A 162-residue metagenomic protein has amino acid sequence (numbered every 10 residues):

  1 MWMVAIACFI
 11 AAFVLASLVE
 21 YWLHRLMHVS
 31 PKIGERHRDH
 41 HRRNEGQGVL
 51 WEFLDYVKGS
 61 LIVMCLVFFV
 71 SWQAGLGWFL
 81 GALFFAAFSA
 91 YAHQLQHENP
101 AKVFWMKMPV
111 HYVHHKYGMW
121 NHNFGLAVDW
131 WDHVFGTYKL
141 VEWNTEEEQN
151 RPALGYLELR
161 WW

Functional and structural regions predicted by a protein language model:
M1-A11, M64-W78: Helix-coil boundary and interhelical linker segments in multi-pass alpha-helical membrane proteins
C8-A12, A16, G59-V63, G81-F85: Hydrophobic alpha-helical membrane-embedded or membrane-associated segments
V14-H28, A82-E98: Transmembrane alpha-helical segments that form the membrane-embedded catalytic/substrate-channel core of multi-pass
R25-I33, S71-W72, E98, K102 (+2 more regions): Transmembrane helix-loop junctions in multipass membrane proteins, especially transporters and channels
M27-G46, F104-H114: Cytosolic, membrane-interface loops and tails of multi-pass inner-membrane proteins
W51-V70, G125-D129: Core segments of transmembrane alpha-helices that mediate helix-helix packing or line hydrophobic substrate/ligand
F68-L95, E142-W162: Hydrophobic alpha-helical transmembrane segments and immediately flanking/interface helices in integral membrane
E98-W162: Membrane-proximal soluble regions of multi-pass membrane proteins
